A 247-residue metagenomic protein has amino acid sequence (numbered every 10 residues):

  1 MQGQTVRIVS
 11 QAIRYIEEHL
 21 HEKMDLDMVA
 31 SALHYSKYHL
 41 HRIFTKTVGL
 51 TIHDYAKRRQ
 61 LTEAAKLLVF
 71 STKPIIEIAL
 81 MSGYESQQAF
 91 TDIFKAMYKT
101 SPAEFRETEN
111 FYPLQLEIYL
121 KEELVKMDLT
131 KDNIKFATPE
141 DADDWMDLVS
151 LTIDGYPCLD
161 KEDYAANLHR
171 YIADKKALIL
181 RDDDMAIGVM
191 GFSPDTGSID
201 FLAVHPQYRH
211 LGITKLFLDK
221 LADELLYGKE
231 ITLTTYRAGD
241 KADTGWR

Functional and structural regions predicted by a protein language model:
S10, R14-E18, K23, D27 (+2 more regions): Terminal helix-turn-helix DNA-binding modules in bacterial transcription factors
K23-A56, M81-S101: Basic/polar phosphate-binding segments, predominantly the helix-turn-helix DNA-binding elements of transcriptional
R58, H210-D223: Conserved acetyl-CoA-binding loop-helix of GNAT-fold acetyltransferases
Q88-A89, I93, K215, A238-R247: Conserved active-site alpha-helix within GNAT-family acetyltransferase domains
K131-W145: A short beta-loop-alpha structural element at the N-terminal edge of CoA-dependent acyl/N-acetyltransferase catalytic
Y156-R181: Active-site rim helix/loop that mediates acceptor-substrate recognition in acyltransferases
I179, D184-A203: Conserved beta-strand in the GNAT
L225-K241: Conserved GNAT acetyl-CoA-binding A-motif
